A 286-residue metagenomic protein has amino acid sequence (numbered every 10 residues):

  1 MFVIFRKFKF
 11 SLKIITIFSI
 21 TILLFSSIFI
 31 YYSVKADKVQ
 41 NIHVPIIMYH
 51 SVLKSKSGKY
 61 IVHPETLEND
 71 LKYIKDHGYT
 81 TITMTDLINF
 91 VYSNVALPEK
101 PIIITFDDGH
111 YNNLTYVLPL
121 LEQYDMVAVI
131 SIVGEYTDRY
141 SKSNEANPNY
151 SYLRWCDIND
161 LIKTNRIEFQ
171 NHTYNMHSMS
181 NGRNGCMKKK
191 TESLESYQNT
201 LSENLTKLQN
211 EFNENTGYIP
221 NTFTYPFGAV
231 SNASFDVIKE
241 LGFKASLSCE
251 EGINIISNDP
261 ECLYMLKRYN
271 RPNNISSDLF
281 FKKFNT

Functional and structural regions predicted by a protein language model:
F5-K7, K13-I102, Y264, R268-P272 (+1 more regions): N-terminal pre-catalytic segment of deacetylase/amide-hydrolase enzymes
K38-N41, V95-P98, E122-D125, L161-T164 (+3 more regions): Extracellular/periplasmic catalytic domains that process cell-envelope and extracellular macromolecules
I47-K54, K100-I102, E122-A229, M265-L266: Metal-dependent polysaccharide deacetylase catalytic core of the NodB/CE4 family, i.e., the active-site-bearing domain
S57, Y92, N113-T115, N232-A233: Short N-terminal helix/helix-N-cap motif within the alpha/beta-hydrolase-1
E65-K72, D76, N89, T115 (+5 more regions): Solvent-exposed, polar/charged alpha-helical surfaces in well-ordered, non-transmembrane soluble domains, broadly
D86, T105-H110, Q123-M126: Substrate-binding cleft of extracellular glycoside hydrolase catalytic domains
F90, E99-P101, T105, G109-V117: Membrane-embedded segments
K190-T191, Q198, S202, E214-T222 (+1 more regions): His/Asp/Glu-enriched short active-site or ligand-binding loop at hydrolase and phosphoryl-transfer sites
